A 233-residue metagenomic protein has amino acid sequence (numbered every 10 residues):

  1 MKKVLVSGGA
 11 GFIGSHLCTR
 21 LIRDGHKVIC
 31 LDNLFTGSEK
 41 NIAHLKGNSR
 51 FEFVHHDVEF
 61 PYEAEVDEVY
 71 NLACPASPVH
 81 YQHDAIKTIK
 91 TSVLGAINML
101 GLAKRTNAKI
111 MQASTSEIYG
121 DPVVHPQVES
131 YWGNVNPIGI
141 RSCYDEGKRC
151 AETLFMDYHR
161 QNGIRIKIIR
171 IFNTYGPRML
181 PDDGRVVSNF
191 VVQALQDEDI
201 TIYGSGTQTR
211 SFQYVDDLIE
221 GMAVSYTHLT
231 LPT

Functional and structural regions predicted by a protein language model:
M1-T174, A194, G204, D216-Y226: N-terminal Rossmann-like NAD(P)+-binding domain of SDR-like oxidoreductases, especially those catalyzing
H125-P126, P181-N189: A glycine/serine/threonine-rich, flexible loop-to-helix segment that serves as the NAD(P) cofactor-binding "lid"
P177-G184, G206-E220, L229: Substrate-binding strand-loop-helix patch in Rossmann-like NAD(P)-dependent oxidoreductase/epimerase domains
D197: Hanks-type protein kinase catalytic core
T201: Nucleotide-binding/hydrolysis machinery
T227-T233: Conserved small/polar residues in nucleotide/adenosyl-binding loops
